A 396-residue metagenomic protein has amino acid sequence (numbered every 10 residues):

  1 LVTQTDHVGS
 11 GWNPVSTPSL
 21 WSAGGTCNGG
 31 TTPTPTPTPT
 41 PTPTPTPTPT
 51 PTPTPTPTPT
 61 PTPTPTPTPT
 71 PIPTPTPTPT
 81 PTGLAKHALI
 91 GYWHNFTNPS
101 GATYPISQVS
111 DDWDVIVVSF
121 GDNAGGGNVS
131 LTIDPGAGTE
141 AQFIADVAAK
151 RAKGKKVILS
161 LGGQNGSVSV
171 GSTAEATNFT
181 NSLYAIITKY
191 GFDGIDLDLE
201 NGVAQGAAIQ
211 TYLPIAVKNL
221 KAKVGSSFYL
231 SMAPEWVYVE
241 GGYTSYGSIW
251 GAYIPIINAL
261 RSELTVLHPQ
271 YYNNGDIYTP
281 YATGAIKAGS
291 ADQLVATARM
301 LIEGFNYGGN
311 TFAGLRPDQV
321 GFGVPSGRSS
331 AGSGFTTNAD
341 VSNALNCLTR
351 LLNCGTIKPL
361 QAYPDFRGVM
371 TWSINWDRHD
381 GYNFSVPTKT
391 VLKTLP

Functional and structural regions predicted by a protein language model:
L1-T36: Tryptophan-rich substrate-binding surfaces of secreted polymer-degrading and adhesive proteins
S16-P18, A23-N28, T44, T66 (+2 more regions): Mixed-charge, low-complexity intrinsically disordered regions
G25-N28, P387-L395: Short, low-complexity, Pro/Ser/Thr/Gly-rich segments in the mature regions of secreted, periplasmic
G30-W113, G121, T394-P396: N-terminal module-boundary/linker segments of secreted carbohydrate-active enzymes
P81-L301, P317-G321, S326-N343, Y363-F366 (+1 more regions): Chitinase-like catalytic core of GlcNAc-active glycosidases
A298-F312, V341-A362: A short, acidic, amphipathic alpha-helical segment used as a generic capping/interface helix at domain edges
S373: Residues that scaffold, gate, or flank divalent-cation-dependent active/transport sites
